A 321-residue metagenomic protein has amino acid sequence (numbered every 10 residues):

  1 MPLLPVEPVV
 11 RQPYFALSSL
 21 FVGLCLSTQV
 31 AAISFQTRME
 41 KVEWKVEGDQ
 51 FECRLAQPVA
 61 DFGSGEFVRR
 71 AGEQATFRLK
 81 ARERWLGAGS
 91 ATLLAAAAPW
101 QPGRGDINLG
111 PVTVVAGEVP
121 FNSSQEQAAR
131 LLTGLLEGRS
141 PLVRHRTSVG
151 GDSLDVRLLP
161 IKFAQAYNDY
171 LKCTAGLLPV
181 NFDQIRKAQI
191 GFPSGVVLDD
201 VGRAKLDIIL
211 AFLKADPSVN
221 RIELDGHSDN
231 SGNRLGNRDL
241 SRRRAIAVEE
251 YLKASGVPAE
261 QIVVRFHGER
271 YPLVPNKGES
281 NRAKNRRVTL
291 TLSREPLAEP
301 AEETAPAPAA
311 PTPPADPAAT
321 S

Functional and structural regions predicted by a protein language model:
L3-S18: Bacterial N-terminal signal peptides that target proteins for export
S18-C25: Bacterial N-terminal signal peptides
Q29-V180: N-terminal targeting leaders that direct proteins to extracytoplasmic destinations
E40, D49-F51, R139, R186-A188 (+4 more regions): Envelope-exposed proteins and targeting segments
E118-N122, G191-D200, R234-R238, K277: Second-shell loop/turn segments in exported
T133, A204-A211, I222, R238 (+3 more regions): Solvent-exposed, polar/charged alpha-helical surfaces in well-ordered, non-transmembrane soluble domains, broadly
S140-N220, R294-S321: Periplasmic peptidoglycan-binding/tethering modules of Gram-negative envelope proteins
S228-S321: Periplasmic OmpA-like peptidoglycan-binding domain that tethers envelope proteins to the cell wall
